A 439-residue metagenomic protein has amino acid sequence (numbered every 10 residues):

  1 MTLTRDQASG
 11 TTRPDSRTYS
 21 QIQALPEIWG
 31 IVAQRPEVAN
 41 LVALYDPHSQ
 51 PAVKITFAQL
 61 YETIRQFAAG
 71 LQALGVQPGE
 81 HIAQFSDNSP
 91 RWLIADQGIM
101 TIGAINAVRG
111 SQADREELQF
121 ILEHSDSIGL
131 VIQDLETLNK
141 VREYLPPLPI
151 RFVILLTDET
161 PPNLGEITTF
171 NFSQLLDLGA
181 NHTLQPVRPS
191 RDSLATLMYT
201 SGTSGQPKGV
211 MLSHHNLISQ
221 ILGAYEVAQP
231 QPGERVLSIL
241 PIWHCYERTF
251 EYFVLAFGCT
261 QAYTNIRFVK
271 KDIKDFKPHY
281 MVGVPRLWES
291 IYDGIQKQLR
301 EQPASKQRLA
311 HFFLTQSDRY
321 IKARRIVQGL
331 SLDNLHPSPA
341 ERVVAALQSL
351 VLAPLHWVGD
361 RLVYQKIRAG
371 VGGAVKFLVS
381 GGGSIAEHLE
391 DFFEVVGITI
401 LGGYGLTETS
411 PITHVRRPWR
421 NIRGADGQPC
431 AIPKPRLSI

Functional and structural regions predicted by a protein language model:
R5-T11, G30-I55, L74: AMP-dependent adenylate-forming
D15-P26, L138-V141, P161-L194: Flexible, low-complexity linker/hinge segments
N40, I154, D177-Y199, Q206 (+1 more regions): Conserved pre-ATP/AMP-binding loop-to-beta segment of ANL
A43-Q97, D114-Q119, N171-Q174, H214: Conserved AMP-binding/adenylate-forming core of the ANL superfamily
K54-A58, A195-I221: Conserved AMP-binding A3 loop
T101-Q174: Structural core segment of the AMP-binding/adenylate-forming
I218-R235, I242-P337, A346-Y364: Conserved AMP-binding/adenylation subdomain of ANL enzymes
I321, L352-I439: Conserved AMP-binding/adenylate-forming
